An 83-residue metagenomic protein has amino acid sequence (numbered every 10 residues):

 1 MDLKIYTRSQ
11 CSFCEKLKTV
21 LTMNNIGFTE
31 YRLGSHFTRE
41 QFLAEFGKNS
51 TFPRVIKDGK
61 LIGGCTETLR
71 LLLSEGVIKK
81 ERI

Functional and structural regions predicted by a protein language model:
M1-G27: Local sequence-structure signature of Cys/Sec-based thiol-disulfide redox active-site neighborhoods
S12, F37, G63: Short alpha-helical
E15, T19, E40, R70: Alpha-helical elements of the RecA-like P-loop NTPase motor core of helicases
N24, E45-F46, E75: Residues at alpha-helix termini
F28-E30, L61: Conserved beta-strand scaffold positions in the cores of enzyme catalytic domains, especially in NTP/NDP-utilizing
R32-N49: Thioredoxin-like thiol-disulfide oxidoreductase module
F46-I56, C65-T66: Structural micro-motif
K57-I83: Non-catalytic, surface beta->alpha helical segment in thiol-disulfide oxidoreductase systems
